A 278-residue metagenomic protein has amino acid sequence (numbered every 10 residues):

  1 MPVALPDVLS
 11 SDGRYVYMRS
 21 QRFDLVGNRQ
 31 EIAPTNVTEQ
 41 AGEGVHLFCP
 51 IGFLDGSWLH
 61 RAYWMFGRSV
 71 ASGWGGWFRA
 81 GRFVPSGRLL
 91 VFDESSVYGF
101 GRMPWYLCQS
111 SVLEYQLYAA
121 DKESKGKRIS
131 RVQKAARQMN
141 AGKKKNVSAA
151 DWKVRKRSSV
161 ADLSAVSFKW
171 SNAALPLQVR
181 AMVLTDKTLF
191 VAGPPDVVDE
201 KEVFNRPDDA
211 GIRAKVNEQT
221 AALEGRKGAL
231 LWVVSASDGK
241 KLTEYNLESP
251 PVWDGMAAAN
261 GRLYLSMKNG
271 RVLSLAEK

Functional and structural regions predicted by a protein language model:
M1-K278: Noncatalytic, solvent-exposed loop/strand surfaces of beta-propeller-type extracellular/periplasmic domains
